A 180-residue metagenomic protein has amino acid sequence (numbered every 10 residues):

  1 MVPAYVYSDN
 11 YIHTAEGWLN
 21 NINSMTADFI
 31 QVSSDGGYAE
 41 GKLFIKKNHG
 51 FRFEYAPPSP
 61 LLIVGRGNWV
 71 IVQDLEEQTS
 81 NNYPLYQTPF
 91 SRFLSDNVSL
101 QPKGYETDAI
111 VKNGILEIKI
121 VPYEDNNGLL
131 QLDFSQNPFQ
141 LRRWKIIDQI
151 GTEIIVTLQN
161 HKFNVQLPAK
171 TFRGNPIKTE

Functional and structural regions predicted by a protein language model:
Y7-D9: Boundary of Sec targeting at the N-terminus
G17-G36: A short, Trp-centered hydrophobic/proline-enriched beta-strand micro-motif
L19, T88-Q101: Short, solvent-exposed helix-to-loop capping segments enriched in aromatics
A27-F29, F51-Y55, V70-Q73, I118 (+1 more regions): Short hydrophobic/aromatic-rich beta-strand segments that constitute the beta-sheet cores of beta-sandwich/beta-barrel
S33-D35, E76-Q78, I150: Solvent-exposed strand-loop boundary residues in beta-sheet-rich modules
E40-R92, I154: An acidic-aromatic
P102-E180: Gly/Pro-enriched, hydrophobic low-complexity segments that function as extracytoplasmic propeptides/linkers
